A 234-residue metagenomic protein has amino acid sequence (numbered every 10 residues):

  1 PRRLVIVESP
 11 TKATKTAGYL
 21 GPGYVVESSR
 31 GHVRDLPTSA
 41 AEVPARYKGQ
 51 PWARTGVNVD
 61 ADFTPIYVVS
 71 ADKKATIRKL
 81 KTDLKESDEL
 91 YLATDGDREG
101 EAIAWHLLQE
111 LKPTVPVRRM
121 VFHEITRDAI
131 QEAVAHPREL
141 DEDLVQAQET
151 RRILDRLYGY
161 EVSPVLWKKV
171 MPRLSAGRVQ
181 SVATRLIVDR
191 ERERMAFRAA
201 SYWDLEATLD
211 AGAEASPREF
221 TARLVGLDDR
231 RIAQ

Functional and structural regions predicted by a protein language model:
P1-E149, V225-G226, R230-A233: Intrinsically disordered, low-complexity regulatory segments
R2, A102, V117, I153 (+3 more regions): Broad gene-expression machinery/nucleic-acid interaction feature
T38-N58, P65-V69, A176-Q234: Long, highly charged, low-complexity internal segments
D72, R78-K79, K85-E86, I125-A211: C-terminal or mid-to-C-terminal helical accessory/interaction module adjacent to the motor/catalytic core
